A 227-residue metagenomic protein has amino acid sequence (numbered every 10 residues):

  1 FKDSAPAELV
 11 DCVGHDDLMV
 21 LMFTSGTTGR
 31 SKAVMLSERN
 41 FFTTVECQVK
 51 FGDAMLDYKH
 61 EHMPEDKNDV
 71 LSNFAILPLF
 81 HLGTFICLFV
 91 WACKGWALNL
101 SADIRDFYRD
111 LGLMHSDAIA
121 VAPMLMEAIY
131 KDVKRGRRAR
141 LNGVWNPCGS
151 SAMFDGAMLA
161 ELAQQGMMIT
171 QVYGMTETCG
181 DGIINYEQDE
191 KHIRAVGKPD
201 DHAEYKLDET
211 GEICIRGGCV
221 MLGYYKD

Functional and structural regions predicted by a protein language model:
D3-F23, R30, L56-S72: Conserved pre-ATP/AMP-binding loop-to-beta segment of ANL
L18, T24-T27, N73, I119 (+2 more regions): Conserved S/T- and glycine-rich ATP-binding loop of Class I adenylate-forming
M19-C47, Y186: Conserved AMP-binding A3 loop
G29, W96, M167: Short phosphate-binding/catalytic loops that engage adenosine nucleotides
F42-S72, L77-G143: Conserved AMP-binding/adenylation subdomain of ANL enzymes
D117-V121, Y130-K191, E204-K206: Gly/Ser/Thr-rich phosphate-binding loop
A195-D201, K206-D227: Conserved ATP/PPi-binding loop(s) of AMP-dependent carboxylate-activating enzymes
